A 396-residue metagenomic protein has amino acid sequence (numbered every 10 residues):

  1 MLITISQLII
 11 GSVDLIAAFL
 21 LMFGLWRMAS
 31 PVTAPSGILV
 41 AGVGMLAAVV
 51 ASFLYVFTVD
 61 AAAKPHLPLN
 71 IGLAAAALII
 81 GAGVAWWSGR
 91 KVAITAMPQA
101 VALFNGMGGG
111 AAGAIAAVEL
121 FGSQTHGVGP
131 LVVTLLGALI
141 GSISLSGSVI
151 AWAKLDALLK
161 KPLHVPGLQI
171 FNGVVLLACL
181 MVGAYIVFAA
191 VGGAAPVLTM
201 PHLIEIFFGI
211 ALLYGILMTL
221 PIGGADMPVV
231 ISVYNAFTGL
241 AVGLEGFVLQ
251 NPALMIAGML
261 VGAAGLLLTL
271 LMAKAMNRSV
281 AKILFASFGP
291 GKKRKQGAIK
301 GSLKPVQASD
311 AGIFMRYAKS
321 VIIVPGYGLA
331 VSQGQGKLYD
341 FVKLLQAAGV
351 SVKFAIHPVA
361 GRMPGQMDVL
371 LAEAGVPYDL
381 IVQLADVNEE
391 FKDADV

Functional and structural regions predicted by a protein language model:
T4-A18, P65-G81, P130-L145, V197-I210: Structural signature of hydrophobic alpha-helical transmembrane segments
A18, V40-S52, L73-G81, A85 (+9 more regions): Alpha-helical transmembrane segments in multi-pass membrane proteins
L20-T33, A82-V101, S148-P162, Y214-M227 (+1 more regions): C-terminal ends of transmembrane helices
P35-M45, A74-A75, T95-G108, P162-V174 (+1 more regions): Cytoplasmic-side transmembrane-helix entry/capping segments in multi-pass membrane proteins
S52-I71, A75, W86-A96, G113-V128 (+2 more regions): Transmembrane alpha-helix boundary signature
D60-A61, V118-H126, F188-L198, V229 (+1 more regions): Transmembrane helix-loop junctions at the membrane interface of multipass transporters and ion channels
L260-A318: Membrane-interfacial segments at transmembrane helix termini in multi-pass membrane proteins
I299-V396: Structured cytosolic domains appended to multi-pass membrane proteins
